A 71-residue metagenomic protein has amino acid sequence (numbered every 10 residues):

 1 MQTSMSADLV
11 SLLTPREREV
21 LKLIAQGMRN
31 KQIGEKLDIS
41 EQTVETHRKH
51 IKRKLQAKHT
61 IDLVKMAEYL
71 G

Functional and structural regions predicted by a protein language model:
M1-D8, L12, G71: N-terminal regulatory/sensing modules of transcriptional regulators
A7-E41: Helix-turn-helix DNA-binding segment
R29-N30, R48, T60-L63: Helix-turn-helix DNA-binding elements, focusing on the entry/boundary residues of the two helices that contact DNA
K36, H47-H50: Residues within the DNA-recognition helix of helix-turn-helix
K52-G71: Basic, Lys/Arg-enriched C-terminal extension of HTH/homeodomain DNA-binding domains
